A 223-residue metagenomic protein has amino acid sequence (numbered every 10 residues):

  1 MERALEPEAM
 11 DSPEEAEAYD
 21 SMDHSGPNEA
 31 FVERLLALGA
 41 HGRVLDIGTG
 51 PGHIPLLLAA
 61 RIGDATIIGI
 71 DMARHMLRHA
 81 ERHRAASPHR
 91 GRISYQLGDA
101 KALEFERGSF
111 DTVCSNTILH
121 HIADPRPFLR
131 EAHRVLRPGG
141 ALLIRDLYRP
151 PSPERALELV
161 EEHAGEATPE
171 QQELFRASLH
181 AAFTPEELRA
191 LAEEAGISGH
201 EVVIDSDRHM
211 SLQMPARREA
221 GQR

Functional and structural regions predicted by a protein language model:
M1-E17: N-terminal, positively charged/glycine-rich alpha-helical extensions of SAM-dependent methyltransferases
S25-G42: Conserved alpha-helix/loop element of class I SAM-dependent methyltransferases that forms part of the SAM/SAH-binding
G42-G50: Conserved class I S-adenosyl-L-methionine
H53-A102: Class I SAM-dependent methyltransferase SAM/SAH-binding core
C114: A conserved beta-strand element that flanks and buttresses the S-adenosyl-L-methionine
P127-P138: A short glycine-rich, Lys/Arg-flanked "PGG" loop and its adjoining helix->strand segment in the class I
G140-D146: Conserved beta-strand signature within the Rossmann-like core of class I S-adenosyl-L-methionine
L147-A195, H200-I204, H209: C-terminal alpha-helical "lid/dimerization" subdomain adjacent to the S-adenosyl-L-methionine
